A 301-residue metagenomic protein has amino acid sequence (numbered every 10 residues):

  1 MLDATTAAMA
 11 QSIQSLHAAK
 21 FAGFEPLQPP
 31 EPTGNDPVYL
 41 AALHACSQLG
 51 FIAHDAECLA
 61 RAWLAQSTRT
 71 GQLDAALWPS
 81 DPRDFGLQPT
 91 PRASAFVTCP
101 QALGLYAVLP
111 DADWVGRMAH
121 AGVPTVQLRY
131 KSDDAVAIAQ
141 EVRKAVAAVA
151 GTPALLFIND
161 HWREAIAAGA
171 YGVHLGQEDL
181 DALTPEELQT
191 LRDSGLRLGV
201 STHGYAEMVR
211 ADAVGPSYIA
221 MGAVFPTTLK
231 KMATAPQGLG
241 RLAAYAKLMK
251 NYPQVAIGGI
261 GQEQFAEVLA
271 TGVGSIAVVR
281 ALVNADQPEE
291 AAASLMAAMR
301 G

Functional and structural regions predicted by a protein language model:
M1-D113, E186-T190, A244: N-terminal amphipathic alpha-helix/helix-capping segment at the start of soluble metabolic enzymes
A4-T5, E25-P26, Q101-L109, V126-L128 (+6 more regions): Hydrophobic faces of well-ordered beta-strands that scaffold small-molecule active sites in alpha/beta enzyme cores
I52, P124, R129-S132, Q177-E187 (+2 more regions): Glycine-rich phosphate-binding active-site loops on the catalytic face of alpha/beta enzymes
C99-A150, A154: Conserved small-residue-rich
V108-A112, K131, H161, E178 (+4 more regions): Active-site beta-loop-alpha junctions enriched in small/polar residues
G116-G122, A147-G151, I166-A167, L188-D193 (+2 more regions): Acidic (Asp/Glu)-rich catalytic clusters
A139-D160, Q177, P185-G204, M232-Q262 (+1 more regions): Alpha-helix-loop-beta-strand connector modules within alpha/beta enzyme cores
L156-Y171, H203-S217, K247-V255, I260-V278 (+1 more regions): Catalytic cores of alpha/beta
